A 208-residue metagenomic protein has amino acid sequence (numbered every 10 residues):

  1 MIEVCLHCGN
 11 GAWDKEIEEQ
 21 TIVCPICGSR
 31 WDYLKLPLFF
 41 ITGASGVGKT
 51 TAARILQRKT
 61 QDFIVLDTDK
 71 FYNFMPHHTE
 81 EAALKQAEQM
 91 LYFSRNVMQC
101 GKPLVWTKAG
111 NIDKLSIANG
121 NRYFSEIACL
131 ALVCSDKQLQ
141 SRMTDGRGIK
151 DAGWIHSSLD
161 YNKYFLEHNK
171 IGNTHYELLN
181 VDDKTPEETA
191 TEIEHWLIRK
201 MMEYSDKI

Functional and structural regions predicted by a protein language model:
C5-C8, C24-C27: Short cysteine-rich clusters marking metal-coordination/redox-active sites
I41: Hydrophobic anchor at the beta1->P-loop junction of P-loop NTPases
S45: The conserved Walker
G48: Conserved glycine(s) of the Walker
T51-V97: Conserved substrate/cofactor phosphate-moiety recognition/catalytic segment in nucleotide-dependent phosphotransferases
L84-I127: Glycine-rich phosphate-binding loop used to anchor ATP phosphates in small-molecule kinases, encompassing both
Y123-T144: Conserved phosphate-donor/acceptor-positioning beta-strand/loop module used by diverse small-molecule
I149-E192, K200-Y204, I208: Small-molecule kinase domains that catalyze NTP-dependent phosphoryl transfer to phosphate-bearing small molecules
